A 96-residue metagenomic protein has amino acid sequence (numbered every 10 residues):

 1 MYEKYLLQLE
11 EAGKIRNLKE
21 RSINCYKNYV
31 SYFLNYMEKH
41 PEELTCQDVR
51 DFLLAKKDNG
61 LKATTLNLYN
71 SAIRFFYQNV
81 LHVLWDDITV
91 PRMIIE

Functional and structural regions predicted by a protein language model:
M1-E3: A detector for short, charged/polar N-terminal pre-domain segments
Y5-R21, K27-E96: N-terminal core-binding DNA-recognition domain of tyrosine recombinases/integrases
